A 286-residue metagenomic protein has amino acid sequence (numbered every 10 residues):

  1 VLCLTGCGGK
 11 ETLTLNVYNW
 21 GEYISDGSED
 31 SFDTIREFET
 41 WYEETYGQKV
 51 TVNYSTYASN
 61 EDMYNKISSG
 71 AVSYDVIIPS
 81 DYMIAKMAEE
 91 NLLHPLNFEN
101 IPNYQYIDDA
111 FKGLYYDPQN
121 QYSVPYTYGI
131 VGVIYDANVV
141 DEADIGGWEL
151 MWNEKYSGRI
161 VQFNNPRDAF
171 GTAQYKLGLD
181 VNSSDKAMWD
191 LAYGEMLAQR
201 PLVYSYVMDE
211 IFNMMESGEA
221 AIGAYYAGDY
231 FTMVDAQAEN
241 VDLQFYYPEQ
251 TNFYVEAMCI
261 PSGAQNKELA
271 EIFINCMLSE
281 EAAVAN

Functional and structural regions predicted by a protein language model:
C3-G6: C-terminal motif of bacterial Sec signal peptides marking the signal peptidase cleavage site
K10, P125-T127, E249-F253: Short, flexible turn/loop "capping" segments at secondary-structure junctions
K10-K86: Early extracytoplasmic/lumenal segment of secretory-pathway proteins
L15, Q48-V50, V72-D75, Y156-I160 (+4 more regions): Loop/turn elements at helix/coil->beta-strand transitions in domains of secreted/extracellular proteins
Y18-F32, S73-E219: Extracytoplasmic ligand-binding site segments that recognize negatively charged/polar headgroups
G132-V139, Q174-G178, Y254-L269, C276-M277 (+1 more regions): A bilobed periplasmic-binding-protein/Venus flytrap-type ligand-binding module shared by bacterial periplasmic
L202-G263: Extracytoplasmic/periplasmic substrate-binding proteins
